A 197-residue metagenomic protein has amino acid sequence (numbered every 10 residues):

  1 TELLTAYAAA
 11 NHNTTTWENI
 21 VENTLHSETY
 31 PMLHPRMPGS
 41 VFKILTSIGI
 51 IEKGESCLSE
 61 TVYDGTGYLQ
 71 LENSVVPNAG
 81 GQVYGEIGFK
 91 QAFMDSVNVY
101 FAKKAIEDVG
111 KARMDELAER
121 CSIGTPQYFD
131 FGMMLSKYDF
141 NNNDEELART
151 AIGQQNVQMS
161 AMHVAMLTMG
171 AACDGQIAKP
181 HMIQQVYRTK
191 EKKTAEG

Functional and structural regions predicted by a protein language model:
T1-S40, L45-G197: Beta-lactam-recognizing serine transpeptidase/beta-lactamase-like catalytic domain environment
